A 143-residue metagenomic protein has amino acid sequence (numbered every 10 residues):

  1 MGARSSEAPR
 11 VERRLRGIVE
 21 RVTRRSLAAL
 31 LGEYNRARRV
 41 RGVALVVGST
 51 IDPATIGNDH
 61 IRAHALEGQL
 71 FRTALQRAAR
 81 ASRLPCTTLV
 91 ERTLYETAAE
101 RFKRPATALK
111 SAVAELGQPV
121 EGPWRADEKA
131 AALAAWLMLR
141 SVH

Functional and structural regions predicted by a protein language model:
M1-H143: Phosphate- and other anionic-substrate recognition elements at nucleic-acid/protein interfaces
